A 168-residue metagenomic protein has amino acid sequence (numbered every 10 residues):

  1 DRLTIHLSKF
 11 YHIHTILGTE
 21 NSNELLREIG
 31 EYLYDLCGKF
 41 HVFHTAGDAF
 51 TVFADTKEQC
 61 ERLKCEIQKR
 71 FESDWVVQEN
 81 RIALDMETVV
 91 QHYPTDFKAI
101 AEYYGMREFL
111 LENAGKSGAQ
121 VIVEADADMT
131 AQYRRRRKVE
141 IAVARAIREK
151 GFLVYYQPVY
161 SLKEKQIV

Functional and structural regions predicted by a protein language model:
D1, L7-Y34, F43-G47, K57-C65 (+1 more regions): Conserved long alpha-helical elements within nucleotide-processing catalytic cores of c-di-GMP signaling and class III
K39-H41, Y155-Y156: A short linear hydrophobic-aromatic micro-motif
F40-A46, F71-T88: Catalytic core regions of nucleotide second-messenger enzymes
A49-K69, V77, D96-E102: Short helix/loop segment flanking the catalytic signature motif in cyclic-nucleotide metabolism enzymes
S73, V89-Q91, Q157-V159: Output-coupling edge of small sensory domains
E79, Y103-D126, A142-L153: Catalytic/regulatory signature loops of cyclic-dinucleotide turnover enzymes and related class III nucleotidyl cyclases
D85, P94, N113-K138, Y155: Flexible, glycine/charge-rich interdomain/linker segments that couple and regulate nucleotide signaling catalytic cores
A131-V168: Active-site core of bacterial EAL-family cyclic-dinucleotide phosphodiesterase domains
